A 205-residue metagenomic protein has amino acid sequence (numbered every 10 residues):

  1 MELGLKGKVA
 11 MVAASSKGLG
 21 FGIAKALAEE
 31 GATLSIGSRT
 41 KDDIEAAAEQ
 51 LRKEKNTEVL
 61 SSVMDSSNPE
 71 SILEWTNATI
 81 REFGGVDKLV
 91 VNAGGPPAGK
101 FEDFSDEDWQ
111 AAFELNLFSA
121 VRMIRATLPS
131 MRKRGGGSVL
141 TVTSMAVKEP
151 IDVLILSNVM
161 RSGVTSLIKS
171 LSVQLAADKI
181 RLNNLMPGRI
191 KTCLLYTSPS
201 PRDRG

Functional and structural regions predicted by a protein language model:
A14-G18: Conserved glycine-rich cofactor-binding loop
K100-F101, D108-F113, L195: Substrate-binding pocket helix/loop in short-chain dehydrogenase/reductase
F104, P150-N158, S170: Active-site loop-to-helix junction immediately N-terminal to the catalytic Tyr of the SDR YXXXK motif in Rossmann-fold
I124, M160, I168: Active-site helix of classical SDR
P129, V173-A177: Alpha-helical segment proximal to the catalytic Tyr-Lys
S144: Residue(s) in the substrate-gating loop at a strand-loop-helix junction that position the organic substrate next
Y196-G205: Conserved small/polar residues in nucleotide/adenosyl-binding loops
